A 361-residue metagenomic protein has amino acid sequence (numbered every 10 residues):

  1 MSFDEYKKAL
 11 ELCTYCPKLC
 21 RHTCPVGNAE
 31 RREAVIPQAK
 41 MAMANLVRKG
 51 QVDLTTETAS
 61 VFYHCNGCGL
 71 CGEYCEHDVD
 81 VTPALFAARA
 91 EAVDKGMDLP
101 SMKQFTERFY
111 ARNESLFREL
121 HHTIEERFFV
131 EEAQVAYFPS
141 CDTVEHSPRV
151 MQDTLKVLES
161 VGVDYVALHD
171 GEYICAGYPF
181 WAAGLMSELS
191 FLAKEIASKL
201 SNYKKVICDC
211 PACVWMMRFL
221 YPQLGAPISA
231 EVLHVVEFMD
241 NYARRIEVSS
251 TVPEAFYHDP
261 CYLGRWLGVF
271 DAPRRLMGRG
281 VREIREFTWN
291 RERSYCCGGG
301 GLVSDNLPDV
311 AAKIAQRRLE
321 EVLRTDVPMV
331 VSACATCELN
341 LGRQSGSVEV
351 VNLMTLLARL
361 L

Functional and structural regions predicted by a protein language model:
M1-E5, V35-T56, D271-V281, L302-A312: Short, charged low-complexity linear segments at domain edges
S2, M41-Y221, G225: Iron-sulfur-cluster electron-transfer modules
K7-G27, T55-V79, S294: Cysteine-centered iron-sulfur cluster-binding motifs in ferredoxin-type domains/subunits of redox enzymes
P17-N45, R265: A broadly conserved sequence feature marking short terminus-proximal activation segments in nucleic acid-centric
E30-E33, Q38-M43, A84-D94, A312-E320: Short cysteine/histidine-rich metal-coordination sites, predominantly Zn2+-binding motifs
D78, D142-E231, Y262-V281, R285-L361: Cofactor-cradling patches in redox/metallo enzymes
A136-Y137, F256, P328-V331: Conserved beta-strand elements of the Class I
V235, Y242-M277: C-terminal amphipathic alpha-helical segment
